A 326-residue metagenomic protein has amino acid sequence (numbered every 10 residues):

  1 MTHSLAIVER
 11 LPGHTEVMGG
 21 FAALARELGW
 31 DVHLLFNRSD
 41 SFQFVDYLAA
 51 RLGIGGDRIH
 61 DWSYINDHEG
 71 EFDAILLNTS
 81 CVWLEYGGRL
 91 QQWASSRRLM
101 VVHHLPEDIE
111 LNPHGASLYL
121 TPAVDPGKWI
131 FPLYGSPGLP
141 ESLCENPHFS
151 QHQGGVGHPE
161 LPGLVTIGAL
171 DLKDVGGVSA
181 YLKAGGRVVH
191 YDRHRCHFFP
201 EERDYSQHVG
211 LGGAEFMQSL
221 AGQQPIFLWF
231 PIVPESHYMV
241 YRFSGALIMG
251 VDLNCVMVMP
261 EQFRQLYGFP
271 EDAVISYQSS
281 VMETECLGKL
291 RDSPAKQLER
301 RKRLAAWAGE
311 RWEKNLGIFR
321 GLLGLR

Functional and structural regions predicted by a protein language model:
M1-P12, L228-P234: Nucleotide-activated donor-dependent transferases that construct or modify glycoconjugates
S4-A6, G19, A23, H33-P126: Extended catalytic core of nucleotide-activated donor transferases of GT-like folds
I7-F21, L172-K173: A short, glycine/small-residue-rich beta-strand->loop->alpha-helix junction that serves as a flexible
D67-G70, G212-P225, D252: Short acidic alpha-helix that forms the nucleotide-activated donor recognition element in Leloir-type transferases
N112-S117, V124-P147: Helix-loop-beta element that forms the nucleotide-linked donor phosphate-binding surface in glycosyltransferases
S136-Q218: Conserved catalytic-core segment of nucleotide-activated headgroup transferases in glycan assembly
Q153, Y277-R326: A charged, aromatic-enriched C-terminal amphipathic alpha-helix characteristic of glycosyltransferases across folds
F227-I248, D252, P260-Q262, L266-G268: Nucleotide-sugar-dependent
